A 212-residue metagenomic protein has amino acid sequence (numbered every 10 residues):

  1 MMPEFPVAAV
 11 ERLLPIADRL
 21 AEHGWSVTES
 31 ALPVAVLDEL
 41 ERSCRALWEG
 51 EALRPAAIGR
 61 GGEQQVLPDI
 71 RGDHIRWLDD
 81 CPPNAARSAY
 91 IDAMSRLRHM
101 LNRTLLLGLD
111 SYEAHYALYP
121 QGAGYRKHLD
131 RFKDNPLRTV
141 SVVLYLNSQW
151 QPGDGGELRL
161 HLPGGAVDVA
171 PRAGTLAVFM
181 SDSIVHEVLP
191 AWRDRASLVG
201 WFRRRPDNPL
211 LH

Functional and structural regions predicted by a protein language model:
M1-S141, Y145-L176, D182-H212: Fe(II)/2-oxoglutarate oxygenase catalytic core
